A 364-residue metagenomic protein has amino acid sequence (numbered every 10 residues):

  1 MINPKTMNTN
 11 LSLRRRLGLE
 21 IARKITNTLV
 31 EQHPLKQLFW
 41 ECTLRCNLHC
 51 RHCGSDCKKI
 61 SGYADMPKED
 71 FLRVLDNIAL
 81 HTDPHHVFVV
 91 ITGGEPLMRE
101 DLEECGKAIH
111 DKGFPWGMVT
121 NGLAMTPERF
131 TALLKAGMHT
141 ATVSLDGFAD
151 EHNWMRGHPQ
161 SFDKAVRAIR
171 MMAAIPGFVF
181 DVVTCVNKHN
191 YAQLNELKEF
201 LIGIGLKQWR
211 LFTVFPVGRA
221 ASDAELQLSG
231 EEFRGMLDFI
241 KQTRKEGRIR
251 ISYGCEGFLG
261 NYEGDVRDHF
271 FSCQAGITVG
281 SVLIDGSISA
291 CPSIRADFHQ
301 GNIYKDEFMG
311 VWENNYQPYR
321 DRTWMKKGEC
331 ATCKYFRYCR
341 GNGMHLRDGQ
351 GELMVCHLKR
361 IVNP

Functional and structural regions predicted by a protein language model:
M1-I2, S61-G62, K135-T140, S144-D146 (+3 more regions): Radical SAM enzyme [4Fe-4S]-AdoMet core and its adjacent flexible, acidic and glycine-rich loops/tails across
I2, L17, I21-P34, S293-P364: Flexible mid-to-C-terminal extensions adjoining Fe-S/redox cofactors in radical SAM and related proteins
I2-T140, L228: Conserved alpha-helical substructure of the radical SAM core
P34, L44, F178, C273-Q274 (+1 more regions): Residue-level preference for beta-strand/loop junctions
R45, H49, C53-D56, G276 (+3 more regions): Cys/His-rich metal-chelating microdomains
C46, G286, F308: Conserved, mostly hydrophobic/aromatic
C57, G93, L145, T213 (+2 more regions): Residues that line or immediately flank small-molecule/substrate-binding pockets and catalytic motifs
